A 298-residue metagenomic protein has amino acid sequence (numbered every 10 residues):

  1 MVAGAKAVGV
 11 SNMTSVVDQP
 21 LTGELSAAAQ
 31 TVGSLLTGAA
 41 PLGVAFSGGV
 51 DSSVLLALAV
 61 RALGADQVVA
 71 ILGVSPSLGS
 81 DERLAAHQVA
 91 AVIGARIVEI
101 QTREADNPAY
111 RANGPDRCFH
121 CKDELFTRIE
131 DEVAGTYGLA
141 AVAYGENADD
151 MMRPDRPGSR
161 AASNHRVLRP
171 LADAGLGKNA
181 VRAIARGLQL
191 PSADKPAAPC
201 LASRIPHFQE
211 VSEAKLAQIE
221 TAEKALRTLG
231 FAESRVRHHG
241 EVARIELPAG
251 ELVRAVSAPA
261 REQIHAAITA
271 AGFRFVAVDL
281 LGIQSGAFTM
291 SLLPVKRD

Functional and structural regions predicted by a protein language model:
V2-G187, T228, A243, P259-F273 (+4 more regions): ATP-dependent adenylation/nucleotidyltransferase module used to activate substrates
P41, C118, P206, P248-G250: A broad detector of the eukaryotic-type serine/threonine protein kinase catalytic domain
V68, H238-A249: Short, aliphatic-rich beta-strand segments
V142-G145, L201-A202, R235-R237, E246: Short, conserved beta-strand edge motifs with alternating hydrophobic and charged residues
A172-L226, G230-R235: Mid-to-C-terminal catalytic subdomains of enzymes that bind/position adenosyl phosphate moieties or nucleic-acid
A197-Q209, V242-E246, I283-F288: Flexible glycine/acidic-rich beta-alpha junction loops that bind and position SAM and/or redox cofactors in anaerobic
E210-L216, A249-V253, S257-A258, F288-V295: Short glycine/threonine-rich loop-to-helix capping motif typified by GTGT followed within a few residues by an Asp-Pro
